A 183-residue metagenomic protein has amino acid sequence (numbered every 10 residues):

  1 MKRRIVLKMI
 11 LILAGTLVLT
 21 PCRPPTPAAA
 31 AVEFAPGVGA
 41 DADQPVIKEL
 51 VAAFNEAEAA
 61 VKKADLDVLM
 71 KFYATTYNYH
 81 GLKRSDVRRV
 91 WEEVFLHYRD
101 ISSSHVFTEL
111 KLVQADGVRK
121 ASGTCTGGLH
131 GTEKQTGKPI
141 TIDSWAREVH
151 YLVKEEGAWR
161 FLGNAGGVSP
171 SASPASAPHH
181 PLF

Functional and structural regions predicted by a protein language model:
M1-R4: Positively charged n-region of N-terminal signal peptides that target proteins for export
V6-I10: N-terminal export leaders
C22-F72, E109: Short, low-complexity N-terminal intrinsically disordered segments enriched in polar/charged residues
F72-D86, D100: A short gly/proline-enriched turn/hairpin at secondary-structure junctions
Y73, K83, F107-E109, D116 (+3 more regions): A mature extracytoplasmic/lumenal domain signature
E92-S144: Surface-exposed, charged secondary-structure patches
V153-F183: Low-complexity, intrinsically disordered terminal/linker segments enriched in charged and Gly/Pro repeats
